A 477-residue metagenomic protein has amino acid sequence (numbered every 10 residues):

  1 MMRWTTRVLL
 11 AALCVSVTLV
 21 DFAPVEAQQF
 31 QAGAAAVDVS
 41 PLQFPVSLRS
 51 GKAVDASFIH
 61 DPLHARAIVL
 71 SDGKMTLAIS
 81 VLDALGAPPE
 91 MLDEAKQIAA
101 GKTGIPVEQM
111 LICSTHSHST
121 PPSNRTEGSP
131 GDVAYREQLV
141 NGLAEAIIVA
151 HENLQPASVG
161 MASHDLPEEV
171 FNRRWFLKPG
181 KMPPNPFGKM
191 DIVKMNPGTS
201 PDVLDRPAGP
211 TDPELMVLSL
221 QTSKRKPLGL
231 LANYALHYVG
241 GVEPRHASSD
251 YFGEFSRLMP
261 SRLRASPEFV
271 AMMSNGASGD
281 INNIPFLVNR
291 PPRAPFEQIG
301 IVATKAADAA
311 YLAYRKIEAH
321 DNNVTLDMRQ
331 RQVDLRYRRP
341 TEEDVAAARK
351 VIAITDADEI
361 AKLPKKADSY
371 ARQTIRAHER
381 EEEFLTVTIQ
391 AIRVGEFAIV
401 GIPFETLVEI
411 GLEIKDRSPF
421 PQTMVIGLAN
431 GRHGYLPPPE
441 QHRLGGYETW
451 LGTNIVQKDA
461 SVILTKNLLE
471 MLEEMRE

Functional and structural regions predicted by a protein language model:
M1-W4: N-terminal secretory signal peptides that target proteins for export/translocation
V8-D21: Bacterial N-terminal signal peptides
D21-A27: Sec/Tat signal peptide C-region and signal peptidase I cleavage site
Q28-F269, S274-A277, I284-L287, R293-I301 (+2 more regions): Conserved beta-alpha junction segments in alpha/beta enzyme cores
A306: Anionic-ligand-binding alpha/beta catalytic cores of soluble enzymes and soluble regulatory domains that recognize
